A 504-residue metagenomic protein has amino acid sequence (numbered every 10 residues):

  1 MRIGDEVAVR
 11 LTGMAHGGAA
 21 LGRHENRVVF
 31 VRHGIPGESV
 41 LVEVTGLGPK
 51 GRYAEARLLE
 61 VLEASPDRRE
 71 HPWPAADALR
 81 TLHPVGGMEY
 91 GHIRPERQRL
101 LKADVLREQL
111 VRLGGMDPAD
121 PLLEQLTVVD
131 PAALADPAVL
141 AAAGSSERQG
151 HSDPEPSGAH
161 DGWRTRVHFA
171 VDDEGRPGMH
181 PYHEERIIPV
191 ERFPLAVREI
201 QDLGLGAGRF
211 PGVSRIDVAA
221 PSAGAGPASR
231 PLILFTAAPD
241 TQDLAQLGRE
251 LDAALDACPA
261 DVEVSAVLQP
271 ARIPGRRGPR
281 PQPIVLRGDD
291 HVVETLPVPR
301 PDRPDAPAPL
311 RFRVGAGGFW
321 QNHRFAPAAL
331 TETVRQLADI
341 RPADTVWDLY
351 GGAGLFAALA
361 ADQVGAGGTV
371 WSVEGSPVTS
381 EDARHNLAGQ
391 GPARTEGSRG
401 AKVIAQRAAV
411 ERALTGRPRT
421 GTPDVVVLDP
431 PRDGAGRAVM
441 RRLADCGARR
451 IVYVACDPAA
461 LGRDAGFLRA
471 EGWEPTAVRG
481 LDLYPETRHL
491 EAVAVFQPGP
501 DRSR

Functional and structural regions predicted by a protein language model:
M1-I3, L11-G13, G158-D161, F169-V171 (+3 more regions): Replace "in large, NTP-powered and nucleic-acid-processing enzymes" with "in large, NTP-powered factors and other
M1-T81, V111, Q149, E184: Terminal RNA-binding accessory module
R2-I3, Q242-R504: Rossmann-like S-adenosyl-L-methionine
G22, G37, M88, D457 (+1 more regions): Residue-level signal for inorganic ion chemistry
E25, V171-R176, Y182-E184, A223-G224 (+1 more regions): Short acidic-glycine loop/turn motifs at beta-strand connectors
G34, T45-G48, A170-D172, A219-A223 (+1 more regions): Short beta-strand micro-motifs enriched in acidic
L59-V213, T241: Extended interfacial segments that mediate partner engagement and assembly in macromolecular machines
R186-S265, P270-R272: Internal alpha/beta scaffold segment
